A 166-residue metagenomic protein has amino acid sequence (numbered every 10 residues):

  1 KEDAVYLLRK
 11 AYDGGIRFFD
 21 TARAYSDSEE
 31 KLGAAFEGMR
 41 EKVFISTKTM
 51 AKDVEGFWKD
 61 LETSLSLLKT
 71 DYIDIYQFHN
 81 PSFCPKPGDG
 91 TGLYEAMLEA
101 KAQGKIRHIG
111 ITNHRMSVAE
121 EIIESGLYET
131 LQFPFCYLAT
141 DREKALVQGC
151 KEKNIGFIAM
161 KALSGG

Functional and structural regions predicted by a protein language model:
K1-A11, V54-K69, N113-I123: Short, acidic/polar
K1-V43: N-terminal binding-site loop/beta-alpha segment at the start of enzyme catalytic domains that lines or forms
L8, E29, G33, L61-L65 (+3 more regions): Generic structural signal for well-ordered alpha-helices, preferentially at hydrophobic/aromatic core positions
A11, F19, L32, I45 (+6 more regions): Conserved, mostly hydrophobic/aromatic
D13, L32-E41, E62-D71, I122-G126 (+1 more regions): Acidic (Asp/Glu)-rich catalytic clusters
A22-E30, A51-F57, F83-P87, C136-R142: Acidic-and-aromatic substrate-binding clefts and catalytic sites of carbohydrate-active enzymes
L65-P85: Active-site groove signature of glycoside hydrolases
N80-G166: Beta/alpha (TIM)-barrel catalytic core signal, keyed to glycine-rich beta->alpha loops juxtaposed to Asp/Glu that bind
